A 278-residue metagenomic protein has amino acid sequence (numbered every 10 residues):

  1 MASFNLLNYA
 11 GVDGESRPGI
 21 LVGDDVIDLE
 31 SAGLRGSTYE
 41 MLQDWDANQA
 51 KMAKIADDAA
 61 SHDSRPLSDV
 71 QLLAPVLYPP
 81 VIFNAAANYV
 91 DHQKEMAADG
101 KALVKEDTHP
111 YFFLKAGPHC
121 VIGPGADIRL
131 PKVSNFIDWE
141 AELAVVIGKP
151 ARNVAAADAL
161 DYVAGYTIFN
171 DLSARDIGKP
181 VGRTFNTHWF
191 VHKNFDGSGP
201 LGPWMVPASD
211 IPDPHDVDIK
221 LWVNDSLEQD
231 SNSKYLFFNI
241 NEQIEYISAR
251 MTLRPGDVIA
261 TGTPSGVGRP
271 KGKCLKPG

Functional and structural regions predicted by a protein language model:
M1-E106, P110, K220: N-terminal non-catalytic cap/leader segment that marks the start of a structured domain
N5, V81-F83, P110-F112, P118-C120 (+7 more regions): Structural motif
D13-E15, A50-A53, R65, Q71 (+2 more regions): Catalytic-pocket segment enriched in acidic/His residues
L72-A74, G100-L103, I128-I137, A151-D158 (+2 more regions): A generic local secondary-structure boundary/capping motif
A74-P75, V81, K105, N135-I137 (+3 more regions): Residue "hotspots" at secondary-structure boundaries inside conserved domains
K101-I122, W139, P277-G278: Structural signature of FAD isoalloxazine-binding scaffolds in flavoprotein oxidoreductases
A116-R175: Non-heme Fe(II) oxygenase catalytic core, chiefly the N-lobe of the double-stranded beta-helix
